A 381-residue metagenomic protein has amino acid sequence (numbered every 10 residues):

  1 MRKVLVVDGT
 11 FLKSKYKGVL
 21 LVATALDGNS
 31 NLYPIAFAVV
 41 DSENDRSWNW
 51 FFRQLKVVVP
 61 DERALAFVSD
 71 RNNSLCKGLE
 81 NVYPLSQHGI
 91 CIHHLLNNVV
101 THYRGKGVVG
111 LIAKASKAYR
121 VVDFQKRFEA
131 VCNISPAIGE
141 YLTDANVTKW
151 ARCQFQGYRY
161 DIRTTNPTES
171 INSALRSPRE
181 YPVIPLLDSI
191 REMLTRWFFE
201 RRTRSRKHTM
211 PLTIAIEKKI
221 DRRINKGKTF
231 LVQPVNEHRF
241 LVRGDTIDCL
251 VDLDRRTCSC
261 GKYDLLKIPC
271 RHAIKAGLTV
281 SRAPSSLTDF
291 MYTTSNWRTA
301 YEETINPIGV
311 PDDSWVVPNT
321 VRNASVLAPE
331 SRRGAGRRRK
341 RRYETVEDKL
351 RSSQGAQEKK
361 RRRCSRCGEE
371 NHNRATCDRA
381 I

Functional and structural regions predicted by a protein language model:
M1-P34, D41, D45, Q154-F155: An active-site-proximal beta-strand-loop segment
K15, F37-P60: Active-site beta-loop-alpha junctions of metal-dependent nucleic acid enzymes, especially the RNase H-like/DDE
K56-V58, A64, E80-G89, L96-R337: Hydrophobic, aromatic-enriched, well-ordered structural segments
A64-S74, H94: Acidic/histidine-rich, metal-coordinating catalytic segments
T246-C249, R339-E358: Short, intrinsically disordered linker segments that flank or connect zinc-binding domains
T257-D264, R362-H372: Short Cys/His-rich zinc-binding micro-motifs
C270, R374-R379: Cysteine-centered loop/knuckle micro-motif
A276-V280, C364-C367, R379-I381: Short Cys/His-rich micro-motifs in 6-15 aa windows
